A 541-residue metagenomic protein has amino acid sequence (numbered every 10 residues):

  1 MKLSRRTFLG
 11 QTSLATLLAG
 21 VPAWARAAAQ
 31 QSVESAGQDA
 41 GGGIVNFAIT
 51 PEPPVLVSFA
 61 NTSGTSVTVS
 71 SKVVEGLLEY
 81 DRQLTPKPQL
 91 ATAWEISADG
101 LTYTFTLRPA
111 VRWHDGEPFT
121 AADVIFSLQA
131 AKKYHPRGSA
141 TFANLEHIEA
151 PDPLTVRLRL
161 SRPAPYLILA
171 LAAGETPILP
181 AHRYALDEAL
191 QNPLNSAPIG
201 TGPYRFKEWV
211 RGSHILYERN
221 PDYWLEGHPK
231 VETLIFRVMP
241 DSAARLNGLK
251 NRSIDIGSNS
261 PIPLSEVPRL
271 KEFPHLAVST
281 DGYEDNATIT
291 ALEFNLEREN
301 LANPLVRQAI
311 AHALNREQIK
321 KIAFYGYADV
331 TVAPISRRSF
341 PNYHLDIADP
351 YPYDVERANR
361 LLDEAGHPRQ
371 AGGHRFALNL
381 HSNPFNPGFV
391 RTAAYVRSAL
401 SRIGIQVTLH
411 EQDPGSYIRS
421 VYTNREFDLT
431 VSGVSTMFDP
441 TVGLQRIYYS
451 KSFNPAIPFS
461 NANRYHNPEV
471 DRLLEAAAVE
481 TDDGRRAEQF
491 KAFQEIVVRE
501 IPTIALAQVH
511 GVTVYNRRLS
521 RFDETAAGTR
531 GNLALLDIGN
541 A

Functional and structural regions predicted by a protein language model:
A48-A98, F126-Q129, A140-F142, I199-T201 (+1 more regions): N-terminal lobe/hinge region of extracytoplasmic solute-binding protein
D81-T85, A172-P229, T233, E356-R360 (+1 more regions): Gly/Pro-rich hinge or "lid" segments in bacterial periplasmic/extracellular proteins
T106, A140-Y184: Surface-exposed binding/hinge segments that line and control ligand-binding clefts or catalytic entry sites
H147-E149, K207-E218, I235-R298, E317 (+1 more regions): Extracellular/periplasmic solute-recognition and catalytic clefts
R211, S258, F340, D363-M437 (+3 more regions): Ligand/substrate-recognition segments at binding pockets and active sites
L305, K320, Q406-I418, T423-R425 (+2 more regions): Extracytoplasmic/peripheral linker and loop segments enriched in polar/acidic and small residues with frequent Thr/Pro
V330-A365, P384-T392: Structural transition elements
T513-A541: Long beta-strand-rich cores associated with HINT superfamily self-processing modules
